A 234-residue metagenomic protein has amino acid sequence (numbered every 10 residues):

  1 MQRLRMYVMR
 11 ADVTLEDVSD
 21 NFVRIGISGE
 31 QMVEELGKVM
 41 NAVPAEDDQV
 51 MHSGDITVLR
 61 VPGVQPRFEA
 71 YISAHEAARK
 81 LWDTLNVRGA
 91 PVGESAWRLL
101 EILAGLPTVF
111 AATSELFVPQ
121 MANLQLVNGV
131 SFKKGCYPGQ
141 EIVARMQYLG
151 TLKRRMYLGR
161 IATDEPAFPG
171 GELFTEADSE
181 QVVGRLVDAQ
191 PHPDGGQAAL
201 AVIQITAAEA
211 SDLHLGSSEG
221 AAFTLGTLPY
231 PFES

Functional and structural regions predicted by a protein language model:
M1-A104: Acidic, low-complexity central loop/insert segments
R79-K80, I102, V109-T113, L152-M156: Short acidic/glycine-rich loop or secondary-structure boundary segments that cap or lie
L106-T108, H192: Active-site/binding-pocket entry motifs
T108, A112-L124: Active-site loop ensemble at the mouth of alpha/beta enzyme cores that anchors a bound cofactor
A122-V130, A144-S234: Glycine-rich, small/acidic residue-mixed loop/short-helix segments
Q140-E141: Structural motif
